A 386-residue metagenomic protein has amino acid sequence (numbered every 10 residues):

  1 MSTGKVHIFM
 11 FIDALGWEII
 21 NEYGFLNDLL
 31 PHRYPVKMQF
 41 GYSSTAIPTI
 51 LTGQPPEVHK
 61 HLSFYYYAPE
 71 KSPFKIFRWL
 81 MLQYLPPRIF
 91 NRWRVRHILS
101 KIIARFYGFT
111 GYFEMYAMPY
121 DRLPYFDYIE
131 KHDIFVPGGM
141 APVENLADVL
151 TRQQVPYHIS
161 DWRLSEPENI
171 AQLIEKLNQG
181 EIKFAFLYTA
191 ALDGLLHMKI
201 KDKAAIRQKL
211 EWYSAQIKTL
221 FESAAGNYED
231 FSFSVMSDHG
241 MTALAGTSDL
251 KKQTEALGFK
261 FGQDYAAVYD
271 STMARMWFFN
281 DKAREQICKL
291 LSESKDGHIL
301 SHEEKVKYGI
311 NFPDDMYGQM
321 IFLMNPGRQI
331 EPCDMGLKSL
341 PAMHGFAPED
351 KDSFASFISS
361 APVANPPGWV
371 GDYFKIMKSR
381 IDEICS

Functional and structural regions predicted by a protein language model:
M1-S2, I174-A185, L192-F233, K378: A long, amphipathic alpha-helix that forms part of the scaffold/cap immediately adjacent to metal-dependent active
M1-Y42: Active-site-proximal N-terminal segment of extracellular/periplasmic enzymes that hydrolyze or transfer
H7-I12, W17, W212-Q253, M377: Metal-dependent active-site segment of extracytoplasmic phospho-/sulfohydrolases and closely related
W17-I20, V58-K60, E70-S72, E166 (+5 more regions): Short catalytic/ligand-binding loop motif for oxyanion handling, primarily in non-cytosolic enzymes, centered on
Y34-Q54, S63, R163-L164: Short, solvent-exposed turn/loop segments enriched in Gly/Ser/Thr/Pro and often Arg
Q54-I200, E285-Q286, S292-D296, F374-E383: His/Asp/Glu-rich, glycine-adjacent segments that coordinate divalent cations and/or stabilize oxyanion chemistry on
M241-F278: Acidic/histidine-rich catalytic neighborhood
Y265-C385: Active-site neighborhoods of enzymes that stabilize oxyanions during catalysis
